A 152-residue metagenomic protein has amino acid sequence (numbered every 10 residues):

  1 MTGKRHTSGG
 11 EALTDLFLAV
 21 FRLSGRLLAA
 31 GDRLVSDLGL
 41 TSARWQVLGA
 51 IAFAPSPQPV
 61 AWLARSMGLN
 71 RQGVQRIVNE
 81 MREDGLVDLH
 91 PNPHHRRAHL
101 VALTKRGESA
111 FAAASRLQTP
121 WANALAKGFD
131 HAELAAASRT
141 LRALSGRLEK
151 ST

Functional and structural regions predicted by a protein language model:
M1-L38, A132: N-terminal leader segment of winged-helix/HTH proteins
T2-K4, L28, N79-R139: Charged, amphipathic alpha-helical coiled-coil/dimerization segments
F17, F21, G25, G68 (+1 more regions): Short amphipathic alpha-helical segments with heptad-repeat character
V20, L48-I51, L141: Hydrophobic structural patches
G25-N70: N-terminal helix-turn-helix DNA-binding core of bacterial DNA-binding proteins
A135-T152: Exposed, interaction-prone assembly regions rather than primary DNA-binding/catalytic cores
